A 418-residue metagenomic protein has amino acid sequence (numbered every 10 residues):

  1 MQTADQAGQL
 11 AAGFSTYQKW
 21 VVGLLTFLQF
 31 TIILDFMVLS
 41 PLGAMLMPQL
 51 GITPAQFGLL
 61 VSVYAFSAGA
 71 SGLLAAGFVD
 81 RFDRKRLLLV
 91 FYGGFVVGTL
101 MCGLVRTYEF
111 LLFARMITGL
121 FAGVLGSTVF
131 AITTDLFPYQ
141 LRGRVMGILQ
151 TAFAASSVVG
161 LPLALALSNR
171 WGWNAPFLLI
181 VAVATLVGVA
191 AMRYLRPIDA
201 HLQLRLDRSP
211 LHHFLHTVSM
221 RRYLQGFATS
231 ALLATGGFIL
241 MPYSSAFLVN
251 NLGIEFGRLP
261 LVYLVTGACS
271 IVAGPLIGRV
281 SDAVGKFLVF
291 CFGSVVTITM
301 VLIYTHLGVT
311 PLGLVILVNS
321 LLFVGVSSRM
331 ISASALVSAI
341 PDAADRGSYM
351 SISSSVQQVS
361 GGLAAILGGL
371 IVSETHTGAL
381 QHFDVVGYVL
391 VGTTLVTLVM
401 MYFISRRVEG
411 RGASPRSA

Functional and structural regions predicted by a protein language model:
D5-S15, R196-F227: Juxtamembrane intracellular "pre-TM" segments in multi-pass secondary transporters
L39-S40, Y223-L264: Extracytoplasmic gate region of multi-pass secondary transporters
G51, D83, L104-F110, G253 (+1 more regions): Helix-breaking motifs and short loop linkers at transmembrane-helix boundaries and internal kinks in secondary membrane
A70-R106: Conserved MFS/SLC helix-loop-helix module at the cytosolic interface between two early adjacent transmembrane helices
A114-A154: Cytoplasmic helix-loop-helix junction between adjacent transmembrane helices in 12-TM secondary transporters
I148-L195: Helix-loop-helix hairpin linking two adjacent transmembrane segments in secondary transporters
N169-V181, V372-G392: A membrane-interface helix-boundary motif in multi-pass transporters
F287-A333: C-terminal transmembrane helical hairpin of 12-TM major facilitator-type secondary transporters
